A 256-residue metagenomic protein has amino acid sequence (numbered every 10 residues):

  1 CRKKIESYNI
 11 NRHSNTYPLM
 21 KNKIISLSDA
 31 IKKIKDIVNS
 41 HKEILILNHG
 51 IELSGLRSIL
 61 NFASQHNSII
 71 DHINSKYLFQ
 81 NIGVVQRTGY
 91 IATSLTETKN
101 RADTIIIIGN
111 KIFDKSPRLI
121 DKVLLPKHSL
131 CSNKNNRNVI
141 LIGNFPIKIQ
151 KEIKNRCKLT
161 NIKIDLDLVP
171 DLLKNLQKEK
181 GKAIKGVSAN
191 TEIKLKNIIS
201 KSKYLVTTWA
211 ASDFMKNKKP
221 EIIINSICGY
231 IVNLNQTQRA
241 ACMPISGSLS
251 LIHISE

Functional and structural regions predicted by a protein language model:
C1-G181, A211: N-terminal export/assembly segments and adjacent metallocofactor-ligating motifs of anaerobic energy-metabolism
K32, L56-R57, I193, N225-C228: Residue-level marker for well-ordered alpha-helical positions
K42, G181-K185, Q238-C242: Residue-level signal for secondary-structure boundary elements
K178-E221: A charged, amphipathic alpha-helical module
Y204-W209, M215-L251: Extended, H/D-rich, highly charged conserved domains that either
I252-E256: Conserved small/polar residues in nucleotide/adenosyl-binding loops
